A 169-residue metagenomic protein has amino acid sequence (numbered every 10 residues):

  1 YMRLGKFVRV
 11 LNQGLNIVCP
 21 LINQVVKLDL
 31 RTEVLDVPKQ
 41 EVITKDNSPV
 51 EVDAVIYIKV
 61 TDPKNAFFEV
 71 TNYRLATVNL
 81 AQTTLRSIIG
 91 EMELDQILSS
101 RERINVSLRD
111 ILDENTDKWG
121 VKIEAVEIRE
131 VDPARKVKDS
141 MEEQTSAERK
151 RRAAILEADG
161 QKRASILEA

Functional and structural regions predicted by a protein language model:
Y1-K162, I166-E168: N-terminal hydrophobic membrane-entry segments
